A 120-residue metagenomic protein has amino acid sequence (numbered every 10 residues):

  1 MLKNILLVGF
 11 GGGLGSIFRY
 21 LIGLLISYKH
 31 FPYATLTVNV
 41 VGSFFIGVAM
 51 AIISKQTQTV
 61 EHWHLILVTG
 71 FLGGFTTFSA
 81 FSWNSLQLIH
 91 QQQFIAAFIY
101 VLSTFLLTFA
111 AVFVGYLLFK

Functional and structural regions predicted by a protein language model:
M1-K120: Membrane-interface helix-loop junctions in multi-pass transporters/channels
